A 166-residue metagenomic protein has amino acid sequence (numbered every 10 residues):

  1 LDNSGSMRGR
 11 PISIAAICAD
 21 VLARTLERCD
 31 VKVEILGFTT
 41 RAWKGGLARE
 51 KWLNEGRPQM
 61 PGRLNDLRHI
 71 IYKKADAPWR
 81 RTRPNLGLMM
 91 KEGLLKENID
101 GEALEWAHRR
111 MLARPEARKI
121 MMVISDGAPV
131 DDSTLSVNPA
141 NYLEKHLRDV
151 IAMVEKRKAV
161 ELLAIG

Functional and structural regions predicted by a protein language model:
L1-G166: Acidic, glycine-rich A-domain
